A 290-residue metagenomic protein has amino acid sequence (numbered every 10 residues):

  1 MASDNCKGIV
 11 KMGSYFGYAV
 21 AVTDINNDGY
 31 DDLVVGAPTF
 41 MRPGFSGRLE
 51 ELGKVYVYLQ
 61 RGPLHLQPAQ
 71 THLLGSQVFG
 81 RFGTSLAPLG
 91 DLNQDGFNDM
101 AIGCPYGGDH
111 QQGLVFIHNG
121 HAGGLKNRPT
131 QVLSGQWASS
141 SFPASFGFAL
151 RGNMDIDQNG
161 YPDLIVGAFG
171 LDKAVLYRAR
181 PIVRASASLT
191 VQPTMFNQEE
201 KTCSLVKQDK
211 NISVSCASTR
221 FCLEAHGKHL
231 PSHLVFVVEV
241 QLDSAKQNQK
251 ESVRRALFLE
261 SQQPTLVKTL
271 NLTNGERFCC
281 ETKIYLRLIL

Functional and structural regions predicted by a protein language model:
M1-Y15, K54-R81, N119-S145, A179-T202: Blade-edge motifs of beta-propeller repeat domains
Y18, E51-V55, G113-V115, D172: Repetitive beta-architecture junctions, highlighting loop-to-beta-strand starts across blade-like repeats
Y18-N27, G83-Q94, G103, G147-I156 (+1 more regions): Beta-propeller blade termini
L33-A37, D99-G103, L164-G167: Hydrophobic beta-strand segments that make up the repeating blades of beta-propeller and related beta-repeat
A37-T39, P43, L223-G227: Short amphipathic, basic-aromatic surface patches that mediate peripheral association with negatively charged
T39-F45, Y106-H110, L171-D172: Short glycine/acidic-enriched loop and turn motifs that connect beta-strands
V115, H121, A149-T190: Blade-level signature of beta-propeller repeat domains, shared across WD40, Kelch, NHL, RCC1 and BNR/Asp-box propellers
D163, R178-L290: A structural signal for beta-rich interaction modules in eukaryotic proteins
